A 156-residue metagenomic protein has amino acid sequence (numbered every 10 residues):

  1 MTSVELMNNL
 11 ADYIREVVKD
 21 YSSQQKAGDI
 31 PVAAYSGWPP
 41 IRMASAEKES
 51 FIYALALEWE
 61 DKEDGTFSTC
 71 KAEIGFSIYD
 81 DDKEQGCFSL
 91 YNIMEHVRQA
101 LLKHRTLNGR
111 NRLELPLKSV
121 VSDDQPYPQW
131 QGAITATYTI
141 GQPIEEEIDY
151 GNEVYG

Functional and structural regions predicted by a protein language model:
M1-D12, W59-F67, L107-G156: Short, charged interaction patches at domain edges and termini
M1-D64, D149-G156: Small/polar-rich, solvent-exposed N-terminal microdomains that initiate assembly or binding
V4, E84-Y91: Ordered, soluble secondary-structure elements with a strong preference for glycine-centered loop motifs and nearby
V17-Y21, H104, N108, P143: Solvent-exposed amphipathic alpha-helical surface segments
S50-A54, C70-A72, G132-Y138: A short hydrophobic beta-strand element
A54-D82: Active-site-adjacent structural patch at catalytic or cofactor/ligand-binding sites
F76-D82, V97-L102, I140: Glycine-rich loops and low-complexity Gly/Arg-rich segments that provide flexible linkers or classic glycine-based
F88-N108: Short, hydrophobic/π-rich interface segment
